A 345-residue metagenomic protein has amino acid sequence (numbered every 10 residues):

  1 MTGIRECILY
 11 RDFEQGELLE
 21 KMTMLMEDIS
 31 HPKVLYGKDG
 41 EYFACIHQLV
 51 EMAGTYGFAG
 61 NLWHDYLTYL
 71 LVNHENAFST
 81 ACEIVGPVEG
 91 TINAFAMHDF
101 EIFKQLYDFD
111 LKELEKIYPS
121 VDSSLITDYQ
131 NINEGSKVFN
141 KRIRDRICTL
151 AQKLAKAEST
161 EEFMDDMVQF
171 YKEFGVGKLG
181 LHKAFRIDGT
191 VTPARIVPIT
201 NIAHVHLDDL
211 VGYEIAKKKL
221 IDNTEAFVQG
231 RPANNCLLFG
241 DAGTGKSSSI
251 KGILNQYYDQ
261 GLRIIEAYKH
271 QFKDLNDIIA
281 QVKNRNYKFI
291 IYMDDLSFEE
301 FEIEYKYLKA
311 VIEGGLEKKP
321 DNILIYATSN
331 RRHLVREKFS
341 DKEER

Functional and structural regions predicted by a protein language model:
M1-V211, I215: AAA+ P-loop ATPase mechanoenzymes
N201-C236: Pre-Walker A (pre-P-loop) alpha-helix and adjacent loop at the N terminus of AAA/AAA+ ATPase modules, a conserved
A216, Q271-L275, E304: Helical mechanochemical/support elements of P-loop NTPase systems and associated helical scaffolds
P232-K269, D277-N284: Walker A/P-loop
N235, F289-I290: The start of beta-strands in P-loop NTPase/AAA+ ATPase cores
A280-N284, E299-R345: Conserved catalytic/switch belt of AAA+ P-loop NTPases
D294-L296: Walker B catalytic acidic pair
